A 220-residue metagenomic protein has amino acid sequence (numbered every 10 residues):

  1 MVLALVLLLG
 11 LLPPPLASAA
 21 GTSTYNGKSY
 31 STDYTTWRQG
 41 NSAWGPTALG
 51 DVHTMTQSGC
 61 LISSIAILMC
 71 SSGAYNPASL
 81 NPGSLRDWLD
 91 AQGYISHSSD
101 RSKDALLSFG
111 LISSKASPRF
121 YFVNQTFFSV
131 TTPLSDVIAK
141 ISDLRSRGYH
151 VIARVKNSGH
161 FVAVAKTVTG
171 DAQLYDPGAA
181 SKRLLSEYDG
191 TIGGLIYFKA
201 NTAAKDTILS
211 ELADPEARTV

Functional and structural regions predicted by a protein language model:
M1-V2: Bacterial N-terminal signal peptides that target proteins for export
L5, L12-D100: Active-site-adjacent structural segments surrounding the nucleophilic cysteine of cysteine proteases and isopeptidases
L9-G10, E211: Generic N-terminal simple sequence motifs
N26, T32, M69-T219: Conserved active-site-adjacent core of cysteine acyl-enzyme catalytic domains
